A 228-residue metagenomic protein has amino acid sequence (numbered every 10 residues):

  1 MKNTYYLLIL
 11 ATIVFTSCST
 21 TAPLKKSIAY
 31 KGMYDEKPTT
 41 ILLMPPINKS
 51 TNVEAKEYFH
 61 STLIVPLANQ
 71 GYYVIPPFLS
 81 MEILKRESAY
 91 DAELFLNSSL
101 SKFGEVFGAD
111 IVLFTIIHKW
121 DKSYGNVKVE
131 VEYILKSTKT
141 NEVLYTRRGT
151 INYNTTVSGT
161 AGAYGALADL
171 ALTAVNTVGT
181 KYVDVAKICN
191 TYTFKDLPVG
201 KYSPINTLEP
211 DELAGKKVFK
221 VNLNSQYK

Functional and structural regions predicted by a protein language model:
M1-Y5: Positively charged n-region of N-terminal signal peptides that target proteins for export
V14-S17: C-terminal motif of bacterial Sec signal peptides marking the signal peptidase cleavage site
S19-K37, K139-K228: C-terminal/domain-edge helix-coil "capping" segments
K37-K49, L84-K85: Acidic/histidine-rich, surface-exposed loop or edge segments in extracytoplasmic proteins
K37-T40, Q70, G108-L113, G125-E132 (+1 more regions): Envelope-exposed proteins and targeting segments
S50-E54, S123-N126, T156-T160: Solvent-exposed loop/turn segments connecting transmembrane beta-strands in outer-membrane beta-barrel proteins
S50-V112: N-terminal segment of the mature soluble domain
